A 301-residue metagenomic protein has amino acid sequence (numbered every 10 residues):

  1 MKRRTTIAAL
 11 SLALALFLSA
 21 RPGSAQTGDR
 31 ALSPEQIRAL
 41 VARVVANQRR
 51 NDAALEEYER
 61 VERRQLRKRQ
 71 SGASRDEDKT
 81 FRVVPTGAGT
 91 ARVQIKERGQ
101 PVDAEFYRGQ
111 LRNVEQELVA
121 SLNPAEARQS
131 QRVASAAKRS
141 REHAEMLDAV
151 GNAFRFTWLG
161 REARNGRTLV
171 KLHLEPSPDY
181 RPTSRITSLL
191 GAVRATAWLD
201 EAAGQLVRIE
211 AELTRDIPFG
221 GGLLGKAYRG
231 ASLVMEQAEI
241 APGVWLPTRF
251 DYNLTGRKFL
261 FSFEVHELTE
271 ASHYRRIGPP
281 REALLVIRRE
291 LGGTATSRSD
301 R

Functional and structural regions predicted by a protein language model:
M1-S11: Bacterial N-terminal signal peptides that target proteins for export
A9-S19: Bacterial N-terminal signal peptides
R21-A25: Sec/Tat signal peptide C-region and signal peptidase I cleavage site
Q26-R194, E201-V207, E212-A231, E236-P247 (+1 more regions): Structured extracytoplasmic
